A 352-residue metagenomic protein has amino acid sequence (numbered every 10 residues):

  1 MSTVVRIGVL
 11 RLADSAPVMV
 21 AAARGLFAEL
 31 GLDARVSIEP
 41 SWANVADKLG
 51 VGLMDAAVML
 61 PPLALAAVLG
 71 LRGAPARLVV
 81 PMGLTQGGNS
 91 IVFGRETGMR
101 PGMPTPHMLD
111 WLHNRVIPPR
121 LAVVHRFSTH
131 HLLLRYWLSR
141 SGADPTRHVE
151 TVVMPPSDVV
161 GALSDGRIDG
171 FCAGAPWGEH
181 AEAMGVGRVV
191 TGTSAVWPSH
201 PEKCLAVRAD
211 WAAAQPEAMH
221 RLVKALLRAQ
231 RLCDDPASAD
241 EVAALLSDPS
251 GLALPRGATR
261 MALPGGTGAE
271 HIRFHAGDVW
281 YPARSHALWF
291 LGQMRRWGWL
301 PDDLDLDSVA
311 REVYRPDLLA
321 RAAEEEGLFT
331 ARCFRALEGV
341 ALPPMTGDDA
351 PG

Functional and structural regions predicted by a protein language model:
T3-T146, D169-P176, V186-G192, P198-S199: Short, glycine-/small- and polar/acidic-enriched structural segments that line small-molecule recognition paths
D55, P155-M184, R208, P249 (+1 more regions): Ligand-binding pocket segment of bilobal, Venus flytrap-like solute-binding proteins
N89-G102, H200-E217, L232: A bilobed periplasmic-binding-protein/Venus flytrap-type ligand-binding module shared by bacterial periplasmic
H130-L133, W137, P155, V159 (+6 more regions): Internal, well-ordered alpha-helical segments in soluble enzyme and binding-protein domains
D144-V149, A213-M219: Inter-helical turn/loop segments and adjacent helix faces that build the functional surface of alpha-helical bundle
E217-E312: Secondary-structure end/capping motifs
L291-G352: Conserved C-terminal helix/tail region of periplasmic/extracytoplasmic solute-binding proteins
